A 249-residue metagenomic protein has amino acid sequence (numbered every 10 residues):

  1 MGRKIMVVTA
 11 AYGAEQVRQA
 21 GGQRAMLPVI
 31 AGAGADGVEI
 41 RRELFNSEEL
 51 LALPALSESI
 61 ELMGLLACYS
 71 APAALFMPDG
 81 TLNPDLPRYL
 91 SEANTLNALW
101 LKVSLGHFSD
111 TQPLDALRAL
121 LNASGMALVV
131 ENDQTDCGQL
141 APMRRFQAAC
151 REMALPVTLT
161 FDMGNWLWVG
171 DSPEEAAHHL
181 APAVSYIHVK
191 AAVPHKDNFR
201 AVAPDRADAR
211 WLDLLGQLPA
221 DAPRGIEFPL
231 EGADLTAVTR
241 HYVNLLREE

Functional and structural regions predicted by a protein language model:
M1-G34, N97, L140-F161, L167-E249: Histidine-acidic metal/acid-base catalytic patches
M1-P87, N94, E249: N-terminal pre-domain/capping segments
A10-A14, R41-F45, S70-F76, G106-F108 (+4 more regions): Active-site beta-loop-alpha junctions enriched in small/polar residues
V38-E39, L101-V103, L128, I187 (+1 more regions): Hydrophobic residues within beta-strands of alpha/beta enzymes
L50-L53, G80-L82, P113-A116, A141-M143 (+2 more regions): Short secondary-structure transition/capping segments
L56-A67, L120-A127, A220-D221, T236-E249: Short, electropositive alpha-helical surface patch
L62-A67, L75-T158, W168: Active-site acidic/histidine proton-transfer and metal-coordination neighborhood in alpha/beta enzyme cores
